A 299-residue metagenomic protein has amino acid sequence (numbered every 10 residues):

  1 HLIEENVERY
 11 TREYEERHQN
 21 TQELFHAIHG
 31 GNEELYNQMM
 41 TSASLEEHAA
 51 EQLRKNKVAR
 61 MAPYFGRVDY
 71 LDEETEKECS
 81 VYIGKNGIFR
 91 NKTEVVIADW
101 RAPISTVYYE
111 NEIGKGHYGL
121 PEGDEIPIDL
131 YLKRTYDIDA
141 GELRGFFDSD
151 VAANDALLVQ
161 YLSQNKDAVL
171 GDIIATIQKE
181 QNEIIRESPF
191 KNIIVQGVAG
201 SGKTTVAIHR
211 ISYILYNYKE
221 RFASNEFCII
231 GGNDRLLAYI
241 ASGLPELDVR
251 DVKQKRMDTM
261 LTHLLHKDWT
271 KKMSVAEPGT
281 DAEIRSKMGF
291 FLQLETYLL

Functional and structural regions predicted by a protein language model:
H1-I174, Q178, N182-E183: Extended, charged low-complexity regulatory segments
S149-A152, S212-Y216: Alpha-helical transmembrane segments of multi-pass integral membrane proteins
T176, E183-N192, K219-R221: Phosphate-binding P-loop
N192-I193, F227: Conserved beta-strand position immediately N-terminal to the Walker
V195-G197: Hydrophobic anchor at the beta1->P-loop junction of P-loop NTPases
S201-T205: Walker A/P-loop
V206, R210: Hydrophobic positions on the alpha1 helix immediately C-terminal to the Walker A/P-loop
L215-L299: Alpha-helical nucleic-acid-binding subdomain of P-loop helicases immediately C-terminal to the Walker A/P-loop
